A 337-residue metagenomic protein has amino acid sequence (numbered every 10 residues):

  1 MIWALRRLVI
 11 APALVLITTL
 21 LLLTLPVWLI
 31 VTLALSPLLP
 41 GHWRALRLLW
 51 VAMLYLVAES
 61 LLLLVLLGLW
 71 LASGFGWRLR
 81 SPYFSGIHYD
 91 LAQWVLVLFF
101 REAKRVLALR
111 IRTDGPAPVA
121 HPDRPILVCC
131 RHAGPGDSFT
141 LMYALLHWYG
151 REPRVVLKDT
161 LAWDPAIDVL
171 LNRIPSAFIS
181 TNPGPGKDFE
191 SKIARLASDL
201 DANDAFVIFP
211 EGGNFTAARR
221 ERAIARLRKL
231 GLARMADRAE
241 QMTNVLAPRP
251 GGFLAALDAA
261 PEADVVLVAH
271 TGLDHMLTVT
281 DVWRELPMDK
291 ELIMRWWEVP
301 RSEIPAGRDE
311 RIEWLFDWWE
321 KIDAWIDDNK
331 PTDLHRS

Functional and structural regions predicted by a protein language model:
M1-R124: Membrane-proximal helical "anchor" segments flanking the first transmembrane region of inner-membrane enzymes
L14, L98, S191, P248-G251: Short, conserved clusters of charged catalytic residues that mark active-site and nucleotide-handling motifs
L67-L98, K104-V106, H121-P122, I126-G186: Catalytic core of membrane glycerolipid acyltransferases/transacylases, capturing the structured, soluble-facing
R151, D159-S176, D201-G307: A cross-family acyltransferase "interaction/gating" segment
G186-S198: A Trp-anchored, charged/polar loop motif used as the substrate-binding/catalytic surface of acyl/ester-handling
P287-D333: A recognition module on extended beta-rich or small alphabeta surfaces enriched in W/G with H and D/E
